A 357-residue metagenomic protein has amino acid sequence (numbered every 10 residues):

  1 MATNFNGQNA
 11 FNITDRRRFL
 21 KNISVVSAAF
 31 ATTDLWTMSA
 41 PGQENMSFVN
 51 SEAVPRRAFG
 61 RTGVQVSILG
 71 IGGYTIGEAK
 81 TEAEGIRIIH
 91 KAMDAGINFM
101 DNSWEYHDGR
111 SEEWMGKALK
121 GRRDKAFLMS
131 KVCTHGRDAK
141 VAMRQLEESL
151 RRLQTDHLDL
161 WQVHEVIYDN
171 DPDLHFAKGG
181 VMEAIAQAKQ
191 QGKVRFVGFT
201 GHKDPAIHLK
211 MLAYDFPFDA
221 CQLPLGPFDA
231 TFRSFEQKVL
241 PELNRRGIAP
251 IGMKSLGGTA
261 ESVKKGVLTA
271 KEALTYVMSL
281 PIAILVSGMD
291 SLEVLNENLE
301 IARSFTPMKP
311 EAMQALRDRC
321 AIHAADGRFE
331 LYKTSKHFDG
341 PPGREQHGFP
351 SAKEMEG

Functional and structural regions predicted by a protein language model:
M1-D15: N-terminal secretory signal peptides
I13-K21, A29-V49: N-terminal twin-arginine translocation
S27-F30, M93, N98, Y214 (+1 more regions): Structured C-terminal cap/extension of enzyme domains
M38, G42-G70: N-terminal amphipathic alpha-helix/helix-capping segment at the start of soluble metabolic enzymes
F59, I71, M100, M115 (+6 more regions): Conserved, mostly hydrophobic/aromatic
D101-A118, Y168-N170: Glycine-rich, proline-tolerant flexible connector loops at the mouths of alpha/beta enzymes
E113-M129, M182-Q187: Alpha-helix-loop-beta-strand connector modules within alpha/beta enzyme cores
R137-K238, N244-I251: Glycine/proline-rich, positively charged, aromatic-decorated active-site loop/lid region on the catalytic face
